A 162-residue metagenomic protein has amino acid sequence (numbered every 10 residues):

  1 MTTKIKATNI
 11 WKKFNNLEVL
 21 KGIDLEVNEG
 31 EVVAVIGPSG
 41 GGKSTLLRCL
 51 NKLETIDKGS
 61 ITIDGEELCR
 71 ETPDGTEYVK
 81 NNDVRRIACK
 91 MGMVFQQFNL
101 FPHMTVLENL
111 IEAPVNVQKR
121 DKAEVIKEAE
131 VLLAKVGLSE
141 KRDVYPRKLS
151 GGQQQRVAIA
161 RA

Functional and structural regions predicted by a protein language model:
T2-A162: ABC family nucleotide-binding domain
